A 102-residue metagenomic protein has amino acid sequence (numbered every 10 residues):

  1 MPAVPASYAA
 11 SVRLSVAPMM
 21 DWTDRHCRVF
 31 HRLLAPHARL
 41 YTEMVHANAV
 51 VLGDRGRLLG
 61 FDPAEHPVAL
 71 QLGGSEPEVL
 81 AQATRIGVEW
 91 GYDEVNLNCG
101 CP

Functional and structural regions predicted by a protein language model:
P2-V4, Y8, M19-D93: Glycine-rich, positively charged N-terminal anion/phosphate-binding segment
A10-L14: Extreme N-terminal starter segment of soluble prokaryotic enzymes
G91-C101: Short, flexible active-site-proximal loops enriched in glycine and acidic residues
